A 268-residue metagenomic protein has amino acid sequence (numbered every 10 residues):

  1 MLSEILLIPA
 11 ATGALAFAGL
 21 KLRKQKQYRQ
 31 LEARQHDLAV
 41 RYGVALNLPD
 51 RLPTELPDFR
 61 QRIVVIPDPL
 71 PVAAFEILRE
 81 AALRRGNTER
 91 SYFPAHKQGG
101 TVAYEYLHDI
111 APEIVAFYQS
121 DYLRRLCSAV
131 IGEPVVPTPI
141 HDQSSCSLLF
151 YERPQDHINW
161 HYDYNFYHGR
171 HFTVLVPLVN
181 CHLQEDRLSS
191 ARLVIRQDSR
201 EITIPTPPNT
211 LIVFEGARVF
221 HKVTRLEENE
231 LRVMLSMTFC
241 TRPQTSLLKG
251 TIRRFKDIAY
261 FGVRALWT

Functional and structural regions predicted by a protein language model:
M1-F59, I258-T268: Fe(II)/2-oxoglutarate
I5-I8, I110-L123, T138-P139, L175-D186 (+1 more regions): Short N-terminal helix-initiation segments at or just after the protein's N-terminus
G43-I131: Non-heme Fe(II)/2-oxoglutarate
D68-P69, A217, M237: Short, well-ordered beta-to-alpha junction loops that form the rim of enzyme active sites and present histidine/acidic
S128-R218, E230-V233, T241-K249: Catalytic core of non-heme Fe(II) oxygenases with the double-stranded beta-helix
H221-K222: Short glycine-rich, flexible loops that bind phosphorylated cofactors or substrates
R225-T268: Non-heme Fe(II)/2-oxoglutarate
